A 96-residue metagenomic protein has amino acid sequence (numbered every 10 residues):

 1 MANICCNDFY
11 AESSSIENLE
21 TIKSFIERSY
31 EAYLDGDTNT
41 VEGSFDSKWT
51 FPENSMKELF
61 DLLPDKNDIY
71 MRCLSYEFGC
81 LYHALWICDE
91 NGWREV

Functional and structural regions predicted by a protein language model:
M1-I26: Short, extreme N-terminal segment that most often corresponds to the first beta-strand
S24-V96: Charged interaction segments
